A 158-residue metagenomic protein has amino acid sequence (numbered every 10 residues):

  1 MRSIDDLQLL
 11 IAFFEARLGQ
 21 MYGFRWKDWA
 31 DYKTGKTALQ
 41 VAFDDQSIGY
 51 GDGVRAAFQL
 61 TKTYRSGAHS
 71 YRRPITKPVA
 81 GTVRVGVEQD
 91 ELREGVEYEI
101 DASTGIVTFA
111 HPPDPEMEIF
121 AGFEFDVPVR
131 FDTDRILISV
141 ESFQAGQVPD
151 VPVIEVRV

Functional and structural regions predicted by a protein language model:
M1, K62-R65, T108-P115, R157: Secondary-structure transition/turn motif
R2-L7: Primarily extracytoplasmic ectodomains and periplasmic/lumenal surface modules that are beta-strand-rich
I11-E97, E124-V158: Extended beta-strand solenoid/passenger and fiber regions
D90-M117: A surface-exposed beta-strand-loop module
H111-F131: Small/polar beta-strand repeat architecture
